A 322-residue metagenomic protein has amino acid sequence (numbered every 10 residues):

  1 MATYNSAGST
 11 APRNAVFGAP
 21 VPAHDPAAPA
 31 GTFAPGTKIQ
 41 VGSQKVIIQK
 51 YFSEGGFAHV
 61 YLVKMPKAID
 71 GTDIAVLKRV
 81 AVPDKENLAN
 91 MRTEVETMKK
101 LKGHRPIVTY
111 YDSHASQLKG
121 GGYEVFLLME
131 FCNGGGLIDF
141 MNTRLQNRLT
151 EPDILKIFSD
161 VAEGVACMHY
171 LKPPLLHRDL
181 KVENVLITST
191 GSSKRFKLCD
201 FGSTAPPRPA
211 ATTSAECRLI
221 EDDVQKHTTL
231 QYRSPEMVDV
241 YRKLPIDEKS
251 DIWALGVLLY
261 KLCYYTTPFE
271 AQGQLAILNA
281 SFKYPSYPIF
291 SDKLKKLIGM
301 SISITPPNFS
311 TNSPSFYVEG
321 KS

Functional and structural regions predicted by a protein language model:
M1-V41, Q49: Juxta-kinase regulatory segment immediately upstream of eukaryotic protein kinase catalytic domains
Q49-G56, V60: Protein kinase glycine-rich loop
A58-V82: Glycine-rich ATP phosphate-binding loop
T109-Y123: Short beta-strand micro-motifs within the conserved protein kinase catalytic domain, predominantly in the N-lobe
G121-G136: Conserved short submotifs of the Hanks-type protein kinase catalytic core that shape the nucleotide-binding pocket
I157-F158: Activation segment signature within eukaryotic-like protein kinase domains
H169-S189: Catalytic-loop of the protein kinase fold
E183-T228: Activation segment/activation loop of eukaryotic-type protein kinase catalytic domains
